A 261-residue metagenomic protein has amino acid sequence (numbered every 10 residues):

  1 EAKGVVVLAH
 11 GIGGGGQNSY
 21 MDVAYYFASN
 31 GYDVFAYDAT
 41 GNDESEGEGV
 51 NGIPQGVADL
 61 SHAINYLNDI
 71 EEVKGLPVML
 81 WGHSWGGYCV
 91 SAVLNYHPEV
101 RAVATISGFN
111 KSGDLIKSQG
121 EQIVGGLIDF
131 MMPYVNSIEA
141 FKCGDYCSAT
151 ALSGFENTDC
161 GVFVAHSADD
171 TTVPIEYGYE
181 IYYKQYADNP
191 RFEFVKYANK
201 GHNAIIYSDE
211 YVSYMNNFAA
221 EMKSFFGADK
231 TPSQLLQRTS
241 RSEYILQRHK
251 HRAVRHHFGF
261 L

Functional and structural regions predicted by a protein language model:
A2-S29, F35-D38: Short, surface-exposed "cap/lid" segments of acyl-processing enzymes
G16, A24, T40-E71: Catalytic nucleophile-loop/oxyanion-hole region of alpha/beta-hydrolase and closely related hydrolase-like folds
E72-S84: Alpha/beta-hydrolase fold nucleophile elbow
A92-G144: Hydrolase active-site cap/lid region
T158, V164-H166, D170: Short beta-strand/loop motif that positions the catalytic acidic residue of the alpha/beta-hydrolase fold
C160, P174-K184: Short alpha-helix in the alpha/beta-hydrolase fold that links the catalytic acid
D169-V173, A204: Acidic catalytic loop of the alpha/beta-hydrolase fold
N189-L261: C-terminal catalytic histidine-bearing segment of alpha/beta-hydrolase fold enzymes
